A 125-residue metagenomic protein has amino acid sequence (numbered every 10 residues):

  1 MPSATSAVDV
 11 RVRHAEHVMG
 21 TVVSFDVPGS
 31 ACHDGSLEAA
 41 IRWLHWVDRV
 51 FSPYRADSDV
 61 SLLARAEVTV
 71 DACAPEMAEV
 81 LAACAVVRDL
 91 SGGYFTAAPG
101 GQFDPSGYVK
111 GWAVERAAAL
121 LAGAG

Functional and structural regions predicted by a protein language model:
M1-G125: A contiguous, well-ordered beta/alpha segment that forms the leading edge of an enzyme domain
